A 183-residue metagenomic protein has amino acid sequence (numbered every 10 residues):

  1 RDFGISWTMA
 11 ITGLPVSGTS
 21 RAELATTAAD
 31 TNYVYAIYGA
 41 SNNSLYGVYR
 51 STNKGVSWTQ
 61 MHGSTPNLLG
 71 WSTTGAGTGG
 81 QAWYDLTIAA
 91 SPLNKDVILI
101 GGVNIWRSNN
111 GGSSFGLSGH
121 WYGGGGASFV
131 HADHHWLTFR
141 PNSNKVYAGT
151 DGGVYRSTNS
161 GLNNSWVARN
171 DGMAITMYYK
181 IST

Functional and structural regions predicted by a protein language model:
R1-T183: Extracellular glycan-interacting surfaces
